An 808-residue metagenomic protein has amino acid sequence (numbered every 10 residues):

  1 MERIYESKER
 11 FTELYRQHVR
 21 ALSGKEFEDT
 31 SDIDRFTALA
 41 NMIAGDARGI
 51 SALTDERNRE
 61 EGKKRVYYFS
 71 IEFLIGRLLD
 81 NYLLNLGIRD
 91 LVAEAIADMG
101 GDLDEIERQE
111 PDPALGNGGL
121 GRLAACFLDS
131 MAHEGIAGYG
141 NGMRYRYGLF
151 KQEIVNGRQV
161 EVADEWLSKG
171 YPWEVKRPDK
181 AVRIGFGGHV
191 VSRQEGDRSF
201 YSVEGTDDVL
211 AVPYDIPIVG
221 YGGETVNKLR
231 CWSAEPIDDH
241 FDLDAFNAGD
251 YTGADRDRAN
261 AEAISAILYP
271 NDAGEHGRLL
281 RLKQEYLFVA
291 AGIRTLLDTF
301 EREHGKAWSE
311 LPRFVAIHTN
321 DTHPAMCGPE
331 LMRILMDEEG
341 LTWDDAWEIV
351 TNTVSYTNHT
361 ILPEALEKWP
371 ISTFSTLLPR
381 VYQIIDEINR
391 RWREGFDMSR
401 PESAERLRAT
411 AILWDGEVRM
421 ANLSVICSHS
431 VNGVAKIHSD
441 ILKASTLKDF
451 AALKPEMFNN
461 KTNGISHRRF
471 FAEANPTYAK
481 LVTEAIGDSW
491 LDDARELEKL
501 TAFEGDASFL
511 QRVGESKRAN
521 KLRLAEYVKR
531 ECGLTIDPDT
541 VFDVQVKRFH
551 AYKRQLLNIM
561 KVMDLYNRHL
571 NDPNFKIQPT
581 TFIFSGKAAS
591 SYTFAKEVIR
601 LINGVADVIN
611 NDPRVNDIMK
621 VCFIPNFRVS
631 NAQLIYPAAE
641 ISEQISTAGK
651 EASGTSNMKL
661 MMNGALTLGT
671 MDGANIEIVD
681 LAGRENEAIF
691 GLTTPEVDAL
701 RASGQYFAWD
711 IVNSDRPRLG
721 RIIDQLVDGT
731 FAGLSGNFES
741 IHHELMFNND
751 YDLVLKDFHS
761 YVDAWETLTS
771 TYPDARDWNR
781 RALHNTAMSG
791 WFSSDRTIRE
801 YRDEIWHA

Functional and structural regions predicted by a protein language model:
M1-A808: A conserved ligand/cofactor-binding region detector
